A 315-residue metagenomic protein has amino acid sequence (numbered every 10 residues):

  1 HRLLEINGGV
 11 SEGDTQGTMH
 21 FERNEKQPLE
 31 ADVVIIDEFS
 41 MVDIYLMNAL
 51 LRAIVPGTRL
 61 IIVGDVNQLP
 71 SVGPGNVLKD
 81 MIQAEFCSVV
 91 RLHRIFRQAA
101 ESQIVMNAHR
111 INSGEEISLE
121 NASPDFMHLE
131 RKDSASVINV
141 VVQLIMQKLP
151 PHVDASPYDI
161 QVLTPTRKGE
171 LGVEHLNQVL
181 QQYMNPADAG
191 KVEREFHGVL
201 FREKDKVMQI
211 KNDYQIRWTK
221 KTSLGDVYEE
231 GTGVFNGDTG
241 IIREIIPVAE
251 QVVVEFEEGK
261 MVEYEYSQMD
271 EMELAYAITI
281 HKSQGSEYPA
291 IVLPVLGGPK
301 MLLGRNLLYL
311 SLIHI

Functional and structural regions predicted by a protein language model:
H1-A122: ASCE P-loop NTPase helicase motor core
V33, R59, D159-Q161, K206 (+1 more regions): Residue-level preference for the first positions of well-ordered beta-strands
D37, D65, L92, T166 (+4 more regions): Residue-level signature of catalytic and energy-coupling elements of molecular machines, predominantly ATP/GTP-dependent
M41-Y45, A49, V55-G64, V72-N76 (+13 more regions): Charged, alpha-helix-enriched surfaces in structured cytosolic catalytic cores of large nucleotide-utilizing machines
D43, Q181-Q182, P186-Y309: Conserved nucleotide-binding/hydrolysis modules and their immediate coupling elements across P-loop/ASCE NTPase motors
I62, V162-T164, L293: Structural beta-sheet core signal
V66-T232: Conserved helicase motor core of P-loop NTPases
I313-I315: Conserved small/polar residues in nucleotide/adenosyl-binding loops
